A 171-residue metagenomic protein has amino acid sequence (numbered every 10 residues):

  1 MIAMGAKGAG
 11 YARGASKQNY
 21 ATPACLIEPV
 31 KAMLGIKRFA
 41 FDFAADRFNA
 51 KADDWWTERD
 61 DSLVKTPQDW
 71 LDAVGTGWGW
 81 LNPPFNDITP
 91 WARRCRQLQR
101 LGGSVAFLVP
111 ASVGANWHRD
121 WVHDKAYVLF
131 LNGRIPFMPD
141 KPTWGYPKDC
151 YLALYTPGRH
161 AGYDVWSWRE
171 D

Functional and structural regions predicted by a protein language model:
M1-D171: Class I S-adenosyl-L-methionine-dependent methyltransferase catalytic core
